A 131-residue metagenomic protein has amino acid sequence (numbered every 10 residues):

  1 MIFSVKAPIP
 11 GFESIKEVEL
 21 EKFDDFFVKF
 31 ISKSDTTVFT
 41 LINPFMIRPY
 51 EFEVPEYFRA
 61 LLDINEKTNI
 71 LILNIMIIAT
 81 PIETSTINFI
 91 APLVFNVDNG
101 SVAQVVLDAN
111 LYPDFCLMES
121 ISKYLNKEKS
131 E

Functional and structural regions predicted by a protein language model:
M1-P49, K67-E131: Long, compositionally biased stretches
F52: Residues that recognize and position ribonucleotide moieties
E56-E66: Short active-site loop/helix that positions an aromatic residue
